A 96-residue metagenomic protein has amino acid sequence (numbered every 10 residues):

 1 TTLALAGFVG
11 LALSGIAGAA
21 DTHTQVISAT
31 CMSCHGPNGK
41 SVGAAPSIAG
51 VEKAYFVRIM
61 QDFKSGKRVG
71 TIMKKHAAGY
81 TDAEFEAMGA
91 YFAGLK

Functional and structural regions predicted by a protein language model:
T2-S14: Bacterial N-terminal signal peptides
A4, I27, K40-S41, V69: N-terminal alpha-helical segment
L11-S28, V42-P46, V57, D62 (+1 more regions): Electrostatic cytochrome c docking/interface patches
A29-N38, M88: The canonical Cys-X-X-Cys-His
V42-S47, K64-K96: Axial heme c-ligation environment in periplasmic c-type cytochrome domains
